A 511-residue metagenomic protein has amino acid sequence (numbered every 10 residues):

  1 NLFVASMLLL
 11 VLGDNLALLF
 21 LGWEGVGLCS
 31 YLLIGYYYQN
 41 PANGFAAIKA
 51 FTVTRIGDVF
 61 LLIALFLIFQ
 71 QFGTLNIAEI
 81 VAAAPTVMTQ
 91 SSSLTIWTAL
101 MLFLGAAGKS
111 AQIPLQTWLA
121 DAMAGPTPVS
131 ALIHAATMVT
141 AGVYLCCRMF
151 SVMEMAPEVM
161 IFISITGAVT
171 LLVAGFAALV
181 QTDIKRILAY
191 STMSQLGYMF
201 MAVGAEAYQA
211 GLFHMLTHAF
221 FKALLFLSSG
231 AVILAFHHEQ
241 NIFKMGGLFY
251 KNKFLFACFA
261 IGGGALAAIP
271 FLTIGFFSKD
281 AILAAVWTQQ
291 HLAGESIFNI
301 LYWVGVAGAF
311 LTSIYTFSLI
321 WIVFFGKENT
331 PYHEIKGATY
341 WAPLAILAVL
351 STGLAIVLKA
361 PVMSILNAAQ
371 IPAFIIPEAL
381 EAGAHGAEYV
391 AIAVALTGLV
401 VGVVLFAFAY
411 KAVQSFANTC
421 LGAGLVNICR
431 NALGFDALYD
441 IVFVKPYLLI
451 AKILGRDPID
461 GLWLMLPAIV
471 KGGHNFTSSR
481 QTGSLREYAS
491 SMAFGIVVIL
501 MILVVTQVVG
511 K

Functional and structural regions predicted by a protein language model:
N1-G22, L28-T339, L350, I356: Hydrophobic transmembrane alpha-helices and their helix-loop junctions in integral membrane proteins
E24, R55, V59, A219 (+6 more regions): Alpha-helical transmembrane spans of integral membrane proteins, capturing the lipid-embedded, hydrophobic core of TM
L65, L172, A393-A407: Hydrophobic core of alpha-helical transmembrane segments in multi-pass integral membrane proteins
Q70, A267, T352-A360, V403-A407 (+1 more regions): Alpha-helical transmembrane segments of multi-pass membrane proteins
L104, I269-L272, G305-A309, A338 (+7 more regions): Generic alpha-helical structural element
V139, G167, G262, Y340-L354 (+3 more regions): Hydrophobic membrane-spanning alpha-helices of multi-pass integral membrane proteins
T330-V401: Hard-cation-handling environments
V362-V390, F408-K511: Aromatic-capped, Gly/Pro-kinked transmembrane alpha-helices
